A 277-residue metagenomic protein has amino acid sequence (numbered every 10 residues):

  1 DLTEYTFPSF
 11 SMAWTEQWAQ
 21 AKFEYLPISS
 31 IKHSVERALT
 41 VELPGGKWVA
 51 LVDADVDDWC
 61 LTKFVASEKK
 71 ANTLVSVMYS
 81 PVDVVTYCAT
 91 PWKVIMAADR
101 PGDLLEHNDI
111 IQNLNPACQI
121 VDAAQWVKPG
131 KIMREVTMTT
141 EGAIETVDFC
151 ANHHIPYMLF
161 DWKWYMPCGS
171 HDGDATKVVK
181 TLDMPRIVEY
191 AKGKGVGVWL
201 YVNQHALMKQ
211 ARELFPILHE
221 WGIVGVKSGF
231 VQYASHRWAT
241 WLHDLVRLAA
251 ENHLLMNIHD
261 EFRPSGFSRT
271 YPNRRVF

Functional and structural regions predicted by a protein language model:
D1-P116: N-terminal accessory beta-strand-rich subdomains and adjacent acidic, glycine-rich linkers that precede catalytic cores
Y5, L39-V41, V49-L51, W92-M96 (+5 more regions): Generic structural hydrophobic/aromatic packing signal, biased to beta-strands
S9-Q17, V136, W164, Y201 (+1 more regions): Tryptophan-centered motif/residue detector
T15, Q20, I28, A38 (+4 more regions): Short amphipathic alpha-helical segments and helix-helix/interface helices
C88-Y157, D161: An acidic-aromatic substrate-binding cleft motif
W162-F277: Aromatic- and carboxylate-enriched substrate-binding clefts and catalytic-loop regions of carbohydrate-active enzymes
